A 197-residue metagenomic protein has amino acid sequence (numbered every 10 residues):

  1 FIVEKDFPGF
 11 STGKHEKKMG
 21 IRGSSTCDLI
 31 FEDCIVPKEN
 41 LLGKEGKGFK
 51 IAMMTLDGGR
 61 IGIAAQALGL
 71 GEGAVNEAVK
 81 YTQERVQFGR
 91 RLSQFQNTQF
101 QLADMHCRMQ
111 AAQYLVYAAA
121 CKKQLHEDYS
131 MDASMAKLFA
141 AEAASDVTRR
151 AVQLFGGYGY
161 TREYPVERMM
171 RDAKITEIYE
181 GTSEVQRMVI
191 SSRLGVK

Functional and structural regions predicted by a protein language model:
F1-K80, Q87-R90, T182-K197: FAD-binding core of flavoproteins
C34, L41, V152-F155, G159-Y160: Active-site beta-strand/loop segments that form the cofactor-binding cradle of oxidoreductase flavoproteins
M53-M54, F155-K197: Glycine-rich phosphate/cofactor-binding loops in nucleotide/flavin-utilizing enzymes
V79-S93, H106-F139, V152-F155: C-terminal helix-coil-helix/basic helical segment that borders enzyme active sites and/or dimer interfaces and provides
Q94, T98, S130-L138, G159-I175: Charge-rich, acidic-biased intrinsically disordered regions
A143-A151: Hydrophobic alpha-helical segments of membrane proteins
